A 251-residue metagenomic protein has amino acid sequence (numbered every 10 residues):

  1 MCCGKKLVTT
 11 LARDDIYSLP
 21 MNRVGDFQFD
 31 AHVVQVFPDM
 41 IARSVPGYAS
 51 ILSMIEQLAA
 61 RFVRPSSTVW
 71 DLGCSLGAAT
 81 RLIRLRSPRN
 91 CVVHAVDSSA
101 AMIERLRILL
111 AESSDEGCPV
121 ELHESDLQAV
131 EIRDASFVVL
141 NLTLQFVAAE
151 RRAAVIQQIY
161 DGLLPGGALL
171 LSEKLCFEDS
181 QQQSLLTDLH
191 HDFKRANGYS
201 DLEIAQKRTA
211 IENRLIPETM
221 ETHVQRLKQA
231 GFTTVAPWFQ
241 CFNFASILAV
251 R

Functional and structural regions predicted by a protein language model:
C2-V36: N-terminal, positively charged/glycine-rich alpha-helical extensions of SAM-dependent methyltransferases
G47-P65: Conserved alpha-helix/loop element of class I SAM-dependent methyltransferases that forms part of the SAM/SAH-binding
W70, L76-Q128: Class I SAM-dependent methyltransferase SAM/SAH-binding core
V139: A conserved beta-strand element that flanks and buttresses the S-adenosyl-L-methionine
A153-P165: A short glycine-rich, Lys/Arg-flanked "PGG" loop and its adjoining helix->strand segment in the class I
L170-A196: Conserved class I S-adenosyl-L-methionine
N213-A230: Short alpha-helix
A230-R251: Core SAM-dependent methyltransferase catalytic element
